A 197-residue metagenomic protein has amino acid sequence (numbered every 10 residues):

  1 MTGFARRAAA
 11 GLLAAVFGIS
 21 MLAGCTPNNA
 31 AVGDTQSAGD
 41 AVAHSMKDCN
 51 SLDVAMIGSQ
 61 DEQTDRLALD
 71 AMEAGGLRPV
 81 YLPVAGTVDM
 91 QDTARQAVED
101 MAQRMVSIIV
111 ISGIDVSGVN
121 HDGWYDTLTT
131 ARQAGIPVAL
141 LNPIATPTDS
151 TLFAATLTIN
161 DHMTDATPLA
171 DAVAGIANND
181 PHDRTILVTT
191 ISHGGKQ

Functional and structural regions predicted by a protein language model:
M1-A15: N-terminal export and membrane-targeting signals
L22-N29: Bacterial signal peptide processing site
Y81-D92, D115: Short beta->alpha junction loops
A94-S107, T127: Short, well-structured alpha-helical segments in soluble
V110-S112, A131, G135-A145: Short beta-strand elements of ligand-binding domains
N120-G135: Catalytic-core regions built around general acid/base machinery
L140-I159: Glycine-rich, charge-decorated loop segments at or immediately adjacent to ligand/cofactor-binding or catalytic sites
T167-G194: A charged, well-structured terminal subsegment
